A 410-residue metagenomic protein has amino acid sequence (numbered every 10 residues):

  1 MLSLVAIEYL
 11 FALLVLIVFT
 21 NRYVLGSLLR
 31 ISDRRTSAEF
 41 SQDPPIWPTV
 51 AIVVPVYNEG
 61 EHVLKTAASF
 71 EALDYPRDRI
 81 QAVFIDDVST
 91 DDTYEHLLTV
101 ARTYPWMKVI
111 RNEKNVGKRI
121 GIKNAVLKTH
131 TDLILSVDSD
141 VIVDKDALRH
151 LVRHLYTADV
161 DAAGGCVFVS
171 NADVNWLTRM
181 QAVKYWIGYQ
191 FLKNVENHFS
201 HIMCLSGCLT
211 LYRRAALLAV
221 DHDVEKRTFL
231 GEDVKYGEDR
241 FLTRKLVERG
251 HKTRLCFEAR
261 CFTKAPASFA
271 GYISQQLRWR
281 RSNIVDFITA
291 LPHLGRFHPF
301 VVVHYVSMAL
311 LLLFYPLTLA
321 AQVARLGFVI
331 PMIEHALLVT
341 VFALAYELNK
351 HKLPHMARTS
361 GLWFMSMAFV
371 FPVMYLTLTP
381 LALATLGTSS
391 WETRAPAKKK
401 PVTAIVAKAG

Functional and structural regions predicted by a protein language model:
M1-A68: N-proximal low-complexity "stem/linker" segments adjacent to membrane-targeting elements
I7, S27-R35, Q42-P44, H304-S389: Membrane-embedded multi-pass helical conduit in multi-pass membrane proteins, especially envelope-biosynthetic
Q42-L294: Non-transmembrane catalytic domains and loops of membrane-associated enzymes and transporters that build or traffic
P48, P55, V302-V303, F369: Proline-centered helix-kink/hinge sites
A290-F297, P316-L319: Membrane-helix boundary elements
G295-S307: Loop-to-transmembrane boundary segments
S389-P401: Terminal cytosolic tails of multi-pass membrane transporters, especially the segment immediately following the final
V402-G410: Short, intrinsically disordered terminal tails adjacent to the first/last structured region
